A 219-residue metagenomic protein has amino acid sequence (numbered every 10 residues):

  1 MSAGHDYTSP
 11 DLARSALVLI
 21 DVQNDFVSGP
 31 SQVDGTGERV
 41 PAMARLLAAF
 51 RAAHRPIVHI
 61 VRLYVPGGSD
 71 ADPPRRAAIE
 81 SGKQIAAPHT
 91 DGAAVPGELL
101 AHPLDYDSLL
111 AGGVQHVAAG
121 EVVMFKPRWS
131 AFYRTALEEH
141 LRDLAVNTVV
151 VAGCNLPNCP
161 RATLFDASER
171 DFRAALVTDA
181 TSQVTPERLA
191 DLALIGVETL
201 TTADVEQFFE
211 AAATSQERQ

Functional and structural regions predicted by a protein language model:
S2-A16, A44-A52: Short amphipathic alpha-helices and their capping/turn segments at secondary-structure boundaries
P30-G37: Short glycine-enriched, charge-decorated loop/helix-capping segments at active-site entrances that position
P41-L144: Active-site alpha/beta core segments
T148-C154, D171-P186: A short glycine-rich beta-strand->turn/loop micro-motif centered on a GG-aromatic cluster
P160-R170: Short Gly/Thr/Asp-enriched flexible loops that form oxyanion-binding sites at enzyme active sites
Q183-V197: Active-site-proximal loop->helix
E198-Q219: A charged, well-structured terminal subsegment
